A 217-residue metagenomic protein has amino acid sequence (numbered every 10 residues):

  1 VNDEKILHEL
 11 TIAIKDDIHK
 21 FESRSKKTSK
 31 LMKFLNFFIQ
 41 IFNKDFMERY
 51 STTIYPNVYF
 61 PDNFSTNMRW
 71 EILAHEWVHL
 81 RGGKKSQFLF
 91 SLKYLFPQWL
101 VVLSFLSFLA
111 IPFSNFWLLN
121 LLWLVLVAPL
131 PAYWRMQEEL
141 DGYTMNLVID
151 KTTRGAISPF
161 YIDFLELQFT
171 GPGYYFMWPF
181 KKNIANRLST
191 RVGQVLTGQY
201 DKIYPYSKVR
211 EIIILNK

Functional and structural regions predicted by a protein language model:
V1-D62: Auxiliary, metal-adjacent structural segments of Zn-dependent hydrolase domains
L7-T11, K27, S91-K217: Metalloprotease/metallohydrolase-associated module, dominated by Zn2+-dependent proteases
N57-Y59, A74, L124: Ordered hydrophobic segments in well-structured contexts
S65, K84-F88, V148: Hydrophobic alpha-helical membrane-insertion segments
N67-M68, Q137: Short, surface-exposed coil-to-beta transition loops
M68-W77: Short alpha-helical catalytic segment bearing the HExxH-like zincin motif of zinc-dependent metalloproteases
E76-F96: Catalytic Zn2+-binding segment of zinc metalloproteases
